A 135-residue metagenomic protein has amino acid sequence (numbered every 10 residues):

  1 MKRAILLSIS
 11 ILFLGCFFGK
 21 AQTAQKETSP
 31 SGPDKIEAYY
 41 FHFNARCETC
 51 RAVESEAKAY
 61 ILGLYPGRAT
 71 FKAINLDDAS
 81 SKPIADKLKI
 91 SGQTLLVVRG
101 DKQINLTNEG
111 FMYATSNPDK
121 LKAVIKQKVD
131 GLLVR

Functional and structural regions predicted by a protein language model:
M1-K26: Bacterial Sec-dependent N-terminal signal peptides
S31-G63: Local sequence-structure signature of Cys/Sec-based thiol-disulfide redox active-site neighborhoods
D34, R46-C50, E54, D78 (+2 more regions): Solvent-exposed, acidic/flexible segments
K35-I36, P66-T70, S91-Q93: Loop/turn elements at helix/coil->beta-strand transitions in domains of secreted/extracellular proteins
P66-S81: Thiol-based oxidoreductase modules, predominantly thioredoxin-like and allied folds used for disulfide exchange
D86-G100: Structural micro-motif
V97-R135: Non-catalytic, surface beta->alpha helical segment in thiol-disulfide oxidoreductase systems
